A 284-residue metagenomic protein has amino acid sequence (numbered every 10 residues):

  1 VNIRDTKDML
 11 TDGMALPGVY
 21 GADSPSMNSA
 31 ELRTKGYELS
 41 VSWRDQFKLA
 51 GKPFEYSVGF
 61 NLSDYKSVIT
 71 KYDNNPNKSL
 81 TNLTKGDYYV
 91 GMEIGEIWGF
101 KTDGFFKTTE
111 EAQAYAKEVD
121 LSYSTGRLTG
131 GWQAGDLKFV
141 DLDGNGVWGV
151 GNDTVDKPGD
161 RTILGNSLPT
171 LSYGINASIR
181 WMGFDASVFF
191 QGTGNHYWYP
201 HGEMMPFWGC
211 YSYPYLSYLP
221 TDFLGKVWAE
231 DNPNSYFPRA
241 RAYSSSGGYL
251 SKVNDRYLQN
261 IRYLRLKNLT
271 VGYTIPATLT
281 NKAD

Functional and structural regions predicted by a protein language model:
V1-I3, V58-D64, I179, V188-G192 (+1 more regions): Transmembrane beta-barrel strands of outer-membrane/channel proteins
V1-K101, G247-Y249, V253-D284: Extracellular/periplasmic, surface-exposed regions of secreted and cell-surface proteins
I3-K7, L16-G18, G192-H196, E203-F207: Active/binding-pocket-proximal capping segment
L10-L16, G36, V147-V155, F237-G248: Active-site-adjacent bridging/hinge elements
M27-A30, Y37, Q46-G165, F207 (+2 more regions): Conserved small-residue
Y56-V58, I175, W181, A186-V188 (+1 more regions): Transmembrane beta-strands of outer-membrane beta-barrel proteins
W181-H201: Glycine-rich phosphate/pyrophosphate-binding loops and their adjacent beta-strand/loop elements at enzyme active sites
G194-D284: Extracytoplasmic gating/loop element in the C-terminal half of outer-membrane beta-barrel translocons and assembly
